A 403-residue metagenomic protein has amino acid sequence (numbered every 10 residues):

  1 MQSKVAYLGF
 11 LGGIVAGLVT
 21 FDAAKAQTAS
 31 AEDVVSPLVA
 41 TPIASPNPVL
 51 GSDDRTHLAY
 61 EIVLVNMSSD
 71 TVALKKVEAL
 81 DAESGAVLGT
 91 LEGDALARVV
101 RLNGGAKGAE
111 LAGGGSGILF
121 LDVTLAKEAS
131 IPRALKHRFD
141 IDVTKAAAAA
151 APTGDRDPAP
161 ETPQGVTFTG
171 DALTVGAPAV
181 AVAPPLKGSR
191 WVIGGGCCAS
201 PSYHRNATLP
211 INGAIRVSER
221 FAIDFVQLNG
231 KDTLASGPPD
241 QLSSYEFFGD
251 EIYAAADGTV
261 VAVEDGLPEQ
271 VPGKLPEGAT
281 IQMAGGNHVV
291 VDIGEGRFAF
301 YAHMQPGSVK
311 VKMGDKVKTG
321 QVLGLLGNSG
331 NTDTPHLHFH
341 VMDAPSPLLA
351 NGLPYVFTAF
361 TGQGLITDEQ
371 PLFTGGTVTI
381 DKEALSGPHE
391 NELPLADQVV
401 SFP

Functional and structural regions predicted by a protein language model:
I43-A44, D54-E61: Short, solvent-exposed loop/turn segments enriched in Ser/Thr/Gly
L64-T71: Asparagine-centered strand-capping/turn motif at beta-strand->loop junctions
G89-S130: Intrinsically disordered, low-complexity Pro/Gly/Ser/Thr-rich segments with frequent PxxP/GP/PP motifs and embedded
G176-G196, S202-N206, S236, A279-M283 (+3 more regions): Acidic, glycine-rich catalytic/binding loops that coordinate metals and/or anionic ligands
S202-A254, V263-Q282: Short glycine/threonine/proline-enriched tight-turn/helix- or strand-capping micro-motif at secondary-structure
Y253, I293, R297-G320: Short histidine-centered loop motifs in beta-beta connectors
G258-V260, G314-L326: A structural signal for short beta-strand/turn segments enriched in small hydrophobics and glycine
T259-Q305: Zn2+-dependent peptidoglycan hydrolase active-site motif and core
